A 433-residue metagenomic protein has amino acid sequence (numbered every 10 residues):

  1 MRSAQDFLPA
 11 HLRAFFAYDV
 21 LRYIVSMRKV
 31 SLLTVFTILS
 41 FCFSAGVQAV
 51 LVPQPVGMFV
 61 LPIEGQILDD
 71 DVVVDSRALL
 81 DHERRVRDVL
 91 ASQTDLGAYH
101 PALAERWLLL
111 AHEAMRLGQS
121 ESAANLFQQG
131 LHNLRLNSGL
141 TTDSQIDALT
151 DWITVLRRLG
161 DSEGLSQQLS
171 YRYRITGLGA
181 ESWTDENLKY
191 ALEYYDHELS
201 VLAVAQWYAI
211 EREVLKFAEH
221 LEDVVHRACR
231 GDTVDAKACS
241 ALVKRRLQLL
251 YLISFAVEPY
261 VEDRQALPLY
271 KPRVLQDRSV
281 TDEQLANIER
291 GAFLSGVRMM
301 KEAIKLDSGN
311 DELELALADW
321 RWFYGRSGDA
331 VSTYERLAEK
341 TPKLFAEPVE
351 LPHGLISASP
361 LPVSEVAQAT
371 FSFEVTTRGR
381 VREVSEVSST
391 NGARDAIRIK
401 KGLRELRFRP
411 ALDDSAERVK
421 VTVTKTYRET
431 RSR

Functional and structural regions predicted by a protein language model:
F7-L8, L12, F16: Short hydrophobic targeting helices and cationic amphipathic motifs that mediate membrane/organellar targeting
Y18-Y23: Short, positively charged and aromatic/hydrophobic N-terminal segments
V25-T34: Bacterial N-terminal signal peptides that target proteins for export
T34-C42: Bacterial N-terminal signal peptides
A45-Q48: Sec/Tat signal peptide C-region and signal peptidase I cleavage site
V50-P62, D71, S76-E83, H100-A102 (+6 more regions): Charge-biased low-complexity segments
Q93-W183: Post-signal peptide N-terminal segment of secreted/secretory-pathway proteins
